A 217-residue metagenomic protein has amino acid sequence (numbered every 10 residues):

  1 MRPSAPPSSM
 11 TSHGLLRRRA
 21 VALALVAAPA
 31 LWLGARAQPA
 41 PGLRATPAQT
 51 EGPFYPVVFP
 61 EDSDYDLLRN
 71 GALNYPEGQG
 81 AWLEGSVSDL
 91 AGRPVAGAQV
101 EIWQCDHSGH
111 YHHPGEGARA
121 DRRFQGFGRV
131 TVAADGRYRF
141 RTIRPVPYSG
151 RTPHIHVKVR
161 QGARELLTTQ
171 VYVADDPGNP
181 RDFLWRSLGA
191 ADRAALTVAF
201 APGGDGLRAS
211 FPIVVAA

Functional and structural regions predicted by a protein language model:
M1-S12, A37-P39, G52, T152: Polar low-complexity intrinsically disordered regions
R2-P29: N-terminal secretory signal peptides and thylakoid transit peptides that target proteins across membranes
W32-G34: N-terminal signal peptide c-region/cleavage motif recognized by signal peptidases
Q38-T197, P202-A217: Beta-strand-dominated extracellular/periplasmic modules and repeats in secreted or surface-exposed proteins
